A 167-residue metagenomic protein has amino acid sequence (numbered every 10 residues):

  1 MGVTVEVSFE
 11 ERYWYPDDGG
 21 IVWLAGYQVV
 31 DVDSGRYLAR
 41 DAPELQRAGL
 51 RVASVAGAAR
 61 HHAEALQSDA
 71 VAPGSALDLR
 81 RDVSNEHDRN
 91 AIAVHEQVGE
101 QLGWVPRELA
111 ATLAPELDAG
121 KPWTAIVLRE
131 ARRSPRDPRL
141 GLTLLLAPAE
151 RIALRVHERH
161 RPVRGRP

Functional and structural regions predicted by a protein language model:
M1-P167: Conserved active-site motif detector
